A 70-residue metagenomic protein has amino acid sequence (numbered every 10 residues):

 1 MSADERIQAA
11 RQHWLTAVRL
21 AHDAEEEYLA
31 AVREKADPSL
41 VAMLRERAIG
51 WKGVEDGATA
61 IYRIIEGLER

Functional and structural regions predicted by a protein language model:
M1-R19: Short, charge/polar-rich alpha-helical segments
H13-T16, H22-E69: Short, charge-rich amphipathic interface segments used for partner binding and complex assembly
